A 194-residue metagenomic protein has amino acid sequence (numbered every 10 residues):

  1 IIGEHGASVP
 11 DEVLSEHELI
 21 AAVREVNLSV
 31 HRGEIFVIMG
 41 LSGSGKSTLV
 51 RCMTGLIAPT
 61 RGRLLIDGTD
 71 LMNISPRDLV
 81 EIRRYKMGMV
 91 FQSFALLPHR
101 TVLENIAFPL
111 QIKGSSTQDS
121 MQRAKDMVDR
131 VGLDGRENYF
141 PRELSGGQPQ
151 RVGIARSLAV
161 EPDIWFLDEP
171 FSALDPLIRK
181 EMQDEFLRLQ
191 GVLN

Functional and structural regions predicted by a protein language model:
I1-E12, T69-D70, Q111, Q118-G135 (+1 more regions): Conserved ABC ATPase "signature" region
P10-I20, M72-G88, I112, T117-M121: ABC ATPase NBD coupling module
T54: Helix-to-loop junction immediately C-terminal to a conserved catalytic motif
G62-D70: Conserved ABC transporter NBD signature motif
R84, Y139-R142, V160, L167: Conserved signature/switch motifs of ABC ATPase nucleotide-binding domains
R100-A107: Short coil-to-helix segment of the ABC ATPase nucleotide-binding domain corresponding to the Q-loop/switch region
F140-L144, Q148-Q150: Conserved ABC ATPase signature
